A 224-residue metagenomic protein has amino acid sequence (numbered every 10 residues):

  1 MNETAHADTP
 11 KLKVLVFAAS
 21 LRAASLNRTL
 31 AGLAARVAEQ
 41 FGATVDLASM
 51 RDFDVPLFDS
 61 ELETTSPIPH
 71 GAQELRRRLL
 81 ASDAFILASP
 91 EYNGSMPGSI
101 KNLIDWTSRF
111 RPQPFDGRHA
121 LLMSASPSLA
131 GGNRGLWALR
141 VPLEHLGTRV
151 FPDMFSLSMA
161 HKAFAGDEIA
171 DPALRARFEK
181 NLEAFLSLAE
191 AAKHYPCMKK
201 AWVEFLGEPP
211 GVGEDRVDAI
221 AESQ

Functional and structural regions predicted by a protein language model:
N2-P10, V150-Q224: Glycine-rich phosphate/pyrophosphate-binding loop and the adjoining helix
H6-F41: N-terminal beta1-alpha1 ligand-phosphate binding loop
F41-D46, T148: A generic structural motif
M50-P67, A163-G166: N-terminal beta-loop-helix "entrance" segment that forms/cooperates in small-molecule cofactor or anionic ligand
P67-L146: Helix-loop-strand module that forms the ligand-binding subsite of alpha/beta enzymes
